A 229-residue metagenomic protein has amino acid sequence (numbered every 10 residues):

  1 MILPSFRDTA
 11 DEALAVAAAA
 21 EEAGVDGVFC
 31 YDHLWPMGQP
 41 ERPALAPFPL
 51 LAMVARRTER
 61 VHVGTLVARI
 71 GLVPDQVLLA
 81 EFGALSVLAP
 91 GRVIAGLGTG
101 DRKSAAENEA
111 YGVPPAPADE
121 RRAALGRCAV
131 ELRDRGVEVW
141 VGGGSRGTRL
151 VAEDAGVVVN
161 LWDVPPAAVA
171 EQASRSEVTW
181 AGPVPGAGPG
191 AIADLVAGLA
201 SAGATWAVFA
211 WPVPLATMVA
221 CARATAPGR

Functional and structural regions predicted by a protein language model:
M1-R229: Active-site-adjacent structural elements that line small-molecule/cofactor binding pockets in enzymes
